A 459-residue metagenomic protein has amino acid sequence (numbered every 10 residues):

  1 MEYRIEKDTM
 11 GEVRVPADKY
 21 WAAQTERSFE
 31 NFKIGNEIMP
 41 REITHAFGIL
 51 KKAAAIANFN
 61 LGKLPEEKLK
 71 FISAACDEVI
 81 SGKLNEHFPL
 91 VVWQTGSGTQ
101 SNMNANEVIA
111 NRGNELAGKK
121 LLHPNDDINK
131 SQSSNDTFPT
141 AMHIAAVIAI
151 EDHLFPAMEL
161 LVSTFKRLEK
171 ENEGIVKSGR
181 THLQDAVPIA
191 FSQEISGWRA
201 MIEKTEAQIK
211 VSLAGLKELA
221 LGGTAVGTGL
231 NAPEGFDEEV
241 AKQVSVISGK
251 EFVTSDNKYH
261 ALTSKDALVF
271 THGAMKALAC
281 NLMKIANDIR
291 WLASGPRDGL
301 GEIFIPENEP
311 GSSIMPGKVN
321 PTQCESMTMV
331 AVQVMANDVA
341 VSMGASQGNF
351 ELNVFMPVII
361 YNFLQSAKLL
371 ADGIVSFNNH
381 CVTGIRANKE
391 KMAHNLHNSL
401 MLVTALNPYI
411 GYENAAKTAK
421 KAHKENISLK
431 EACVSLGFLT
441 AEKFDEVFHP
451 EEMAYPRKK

Functional and structural regions predicted by a protein language model:
M1-K459: Conserved, well-structured ligand/cofactor-binding cores
